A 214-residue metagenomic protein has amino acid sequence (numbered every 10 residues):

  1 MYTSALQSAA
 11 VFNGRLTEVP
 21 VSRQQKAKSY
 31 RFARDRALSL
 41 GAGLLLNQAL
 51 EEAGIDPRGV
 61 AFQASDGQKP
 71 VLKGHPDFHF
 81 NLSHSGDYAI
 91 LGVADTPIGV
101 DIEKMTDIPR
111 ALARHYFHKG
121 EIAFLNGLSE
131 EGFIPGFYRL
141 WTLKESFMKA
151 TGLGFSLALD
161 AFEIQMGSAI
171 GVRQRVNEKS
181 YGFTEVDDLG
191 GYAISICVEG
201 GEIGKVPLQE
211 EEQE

Functional and structural regions predicted by a protein language model:
M1-E214: Core catalytic alpha/beta fold that binds nucleotide/phospho-ligands
